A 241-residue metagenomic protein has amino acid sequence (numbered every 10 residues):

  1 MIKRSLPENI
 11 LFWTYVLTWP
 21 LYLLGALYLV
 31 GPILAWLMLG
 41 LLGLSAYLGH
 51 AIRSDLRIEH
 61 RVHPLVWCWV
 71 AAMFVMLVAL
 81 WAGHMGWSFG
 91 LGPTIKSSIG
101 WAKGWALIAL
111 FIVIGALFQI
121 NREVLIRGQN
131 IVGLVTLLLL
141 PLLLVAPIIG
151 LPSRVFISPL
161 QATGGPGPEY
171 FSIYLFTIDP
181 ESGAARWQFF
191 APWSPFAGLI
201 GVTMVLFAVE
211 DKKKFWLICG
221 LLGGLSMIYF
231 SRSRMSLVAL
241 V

Functional and structural regions predicted by a protein language model:
M1-S5: Short, Lys/Arg-rich, polar N-terminal cytosolic tail immediately upstream of the first transmembrane signal-anchor
P7-L17, C68, W101-I108, G128-V135 (+3 more regions): Alpha-helical transmembrane segments
I10-G25, L39-V113: N-terminal hydrophobic segments of proteins, predominantly signal-anchor/transmembrane helices of inner/organellar
Y28-L41, F189-P192: Membrane-interface anchor segments at the N-terminal boundary of transmembrane helices in multi-pass membrane enzymes
G40-L56, V113-V124, F207-K214, V241: Structural signal for the C-terminal ends of transmembrane alpha-helices and the immediately following loop
A51, H84-S88, I120, I148-V155 (+1 more regions): Transmembrane helix-loop junctions in multipass membrane proteins, especially transporters and channels
K96-I99, K103-A109, G115-A162: Long, mid-chain structured domain cores
I126-S153, G165-S231, L237-V241: Alpha-helical transmembrane segments of multi-pass inner-membrane proteins
